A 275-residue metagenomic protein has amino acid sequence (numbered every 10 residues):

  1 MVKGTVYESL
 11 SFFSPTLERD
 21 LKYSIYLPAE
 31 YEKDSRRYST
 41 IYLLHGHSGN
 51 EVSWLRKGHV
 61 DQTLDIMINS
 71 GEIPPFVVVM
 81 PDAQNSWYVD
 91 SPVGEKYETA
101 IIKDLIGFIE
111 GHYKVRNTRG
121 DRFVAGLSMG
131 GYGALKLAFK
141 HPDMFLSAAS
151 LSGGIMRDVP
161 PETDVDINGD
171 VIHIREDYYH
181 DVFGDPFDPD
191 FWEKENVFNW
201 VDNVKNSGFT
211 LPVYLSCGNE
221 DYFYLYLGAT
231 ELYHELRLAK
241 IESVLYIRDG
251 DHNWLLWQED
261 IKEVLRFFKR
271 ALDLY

Functional and structural regions predicted by a protein language model:
M1-Y275: Non-catalytic cap/lid and distal C-terminal segments of serine-dependent acyl enzymes
